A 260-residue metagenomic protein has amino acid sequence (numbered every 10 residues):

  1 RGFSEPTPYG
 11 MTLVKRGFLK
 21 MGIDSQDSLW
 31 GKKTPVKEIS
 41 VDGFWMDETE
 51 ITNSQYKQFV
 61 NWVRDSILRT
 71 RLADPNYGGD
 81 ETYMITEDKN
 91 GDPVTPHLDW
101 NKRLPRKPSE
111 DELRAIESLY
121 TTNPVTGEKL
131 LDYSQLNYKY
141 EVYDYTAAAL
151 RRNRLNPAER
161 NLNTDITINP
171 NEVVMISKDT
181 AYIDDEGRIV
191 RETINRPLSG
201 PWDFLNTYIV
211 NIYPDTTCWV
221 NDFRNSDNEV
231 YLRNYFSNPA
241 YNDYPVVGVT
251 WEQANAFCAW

Functional and structural regions predicted by a protein language model:
R1-W260: Extended beta-strand/loop cores of jelly-roll/beta-sandwich
